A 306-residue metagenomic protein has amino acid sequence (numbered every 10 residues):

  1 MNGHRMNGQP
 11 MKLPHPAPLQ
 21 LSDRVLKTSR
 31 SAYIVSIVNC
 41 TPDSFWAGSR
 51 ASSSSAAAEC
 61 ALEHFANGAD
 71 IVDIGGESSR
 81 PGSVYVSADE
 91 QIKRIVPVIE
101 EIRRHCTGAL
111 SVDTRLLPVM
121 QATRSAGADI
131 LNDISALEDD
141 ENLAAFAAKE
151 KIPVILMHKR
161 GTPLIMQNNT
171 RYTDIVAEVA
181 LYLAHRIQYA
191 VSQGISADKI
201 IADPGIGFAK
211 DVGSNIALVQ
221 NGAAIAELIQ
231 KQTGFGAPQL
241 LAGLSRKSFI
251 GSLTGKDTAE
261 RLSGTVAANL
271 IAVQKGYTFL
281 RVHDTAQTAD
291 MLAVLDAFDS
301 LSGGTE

Functional and structural regions predicted by a protein language model:
M11-R30, H64: N-terminal carbohydrate-binding accessory modules
L13, L19-S22, S44-C60, S79-E101 (+5 more regions): Active-site-adjacent loop and "lid" segments of alpha/beta metabolic enzymes
K27-S55: N-terminal binding-site loop/beta-alpha segment at the start of enzyme catalytic domains that lines or forms
Y33-I37, D70-D73, A109-S111, D129-I130 (+4 more regions): Structural preference for beta-strand elements that scaffold enzyme active sites
V38, H64, G68, D113 (+4 more regions): Conserved, mostly hydrophobic/aromatic
E59-G75: Catalytic domains of carbohydrate-active enzymes, especially glycoside hydrolases
F65-A66, R186-K199: Phosphate/pyrophosphate-binding loops at sites that engage ATP/ADP/AMP, CoA/4′-phosphopantetheine, polyphosphate
